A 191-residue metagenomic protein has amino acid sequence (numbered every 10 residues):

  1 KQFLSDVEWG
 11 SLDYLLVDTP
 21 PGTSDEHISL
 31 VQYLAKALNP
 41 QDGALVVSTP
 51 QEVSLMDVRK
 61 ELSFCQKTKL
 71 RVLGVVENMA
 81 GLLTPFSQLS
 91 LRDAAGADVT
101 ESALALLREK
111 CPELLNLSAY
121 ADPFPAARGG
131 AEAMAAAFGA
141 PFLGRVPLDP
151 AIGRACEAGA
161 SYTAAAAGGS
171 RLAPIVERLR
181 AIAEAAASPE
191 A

Functional and structural regions predicted by a protein language model:
K1-S29: Switch II (G3) loop of P-loop NTPases
K1-S5, V31, R180-A187: Generic structural signal for well-ordered alpha-helical scaffold segments
D6-G10, Y33-P40, C65-T68: Conserved catalytic network of the ASCE P-loop NTPase/AAA+ motor domain
D13, D42, L73: Conserved acidic residues
L16, V47, V76: Generic enzyme active-site microenvironment
S24, S29, S48-P50, K60 (+1 more regions): Structural and coupling elements of P-loop NTPases
A44, M56: Flexible loop/N-cap segments at domain edges
L62-A191: C-terminal lobe/tail of nucleotide-utilizing enzymes
